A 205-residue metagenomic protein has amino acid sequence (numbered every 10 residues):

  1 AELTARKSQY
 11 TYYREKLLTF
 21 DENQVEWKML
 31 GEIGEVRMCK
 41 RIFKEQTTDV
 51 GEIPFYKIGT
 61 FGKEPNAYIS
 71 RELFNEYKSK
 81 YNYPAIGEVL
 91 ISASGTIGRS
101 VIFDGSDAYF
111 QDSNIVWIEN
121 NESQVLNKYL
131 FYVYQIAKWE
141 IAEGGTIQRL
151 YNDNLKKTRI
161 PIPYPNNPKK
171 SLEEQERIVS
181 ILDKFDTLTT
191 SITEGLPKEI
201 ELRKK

Functional and structural regions predicted by a protein language model:
A1-T11, V25-K28, R159-K204: Amphipathic alpha-helical segments
F20-K40, E199: Non-catalytic DNA-recognition/assembly elements of restriction-modification systems
E26-M29, S70-L73, Y151: Helix N-cap / beta->alpha transition motif
I33-E45, G59-I86: Sequence-specific dsDNA recognition surfaces
V50-E52: Conserved secondary-structure micro-motifs at functional edges
K57, K78-E140: A short beta-sheet element
Y109-V116, T146-P168: A short glycine-rich beta-alpha junction/loop motif
